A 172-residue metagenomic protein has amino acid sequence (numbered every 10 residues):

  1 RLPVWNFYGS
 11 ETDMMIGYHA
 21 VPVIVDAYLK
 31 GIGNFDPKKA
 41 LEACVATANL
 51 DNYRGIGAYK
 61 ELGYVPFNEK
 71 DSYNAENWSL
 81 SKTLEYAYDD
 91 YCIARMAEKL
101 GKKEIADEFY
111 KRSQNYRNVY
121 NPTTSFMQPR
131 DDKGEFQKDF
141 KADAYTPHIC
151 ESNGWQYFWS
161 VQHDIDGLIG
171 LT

Functional and structural regions predicted by a protein language model:
R1-A97, Y110, Y157-G170: Aromatic-rich carbohydrate-recognition surfaces in CAZymes
P3, A94, E98-T172: Catalytic cores of carbohydrate-active enzymes
